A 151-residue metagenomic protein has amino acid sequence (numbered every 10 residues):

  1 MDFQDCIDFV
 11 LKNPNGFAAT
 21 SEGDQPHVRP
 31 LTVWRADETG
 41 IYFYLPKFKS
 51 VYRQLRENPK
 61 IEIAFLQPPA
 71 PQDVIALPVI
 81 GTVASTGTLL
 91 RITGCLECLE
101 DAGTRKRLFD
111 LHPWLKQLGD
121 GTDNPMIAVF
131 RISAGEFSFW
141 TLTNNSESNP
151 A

Functional and structural regions predicted by a protein language model:
M1-Q4: Short, low-complexity N-terminal intrinsically disordered segments enriched in polar/charged residues
D8-D24, I61-F65: A short, Trp-centered hydrophobic/proline-enriched beta-strand micro-motif
K12-P14, R29, D37-T39, E57-I61 (+2 more regions): A generic structural signal for short beta-strands and their flanking turns/coil linkers
S21-G23, P46-F48, L66-P68, T93-E97: Histidine- and/or cysteine-centered catalytic micro-motif in compact active-site loops
G23, A36-E38, D123: Short strand-connecting beta-turns/loops that link adjacent beta-strands
P26, G40-I41, F137: Hydrophobic residues embedded in beta-strands of well-ordered beta-sheets
W34-A84: A short mixed-secondary-structure module that forms the rim of ligand-binding clefts
T82-A151: Charged, gly/pro-rich active-site loop segments
